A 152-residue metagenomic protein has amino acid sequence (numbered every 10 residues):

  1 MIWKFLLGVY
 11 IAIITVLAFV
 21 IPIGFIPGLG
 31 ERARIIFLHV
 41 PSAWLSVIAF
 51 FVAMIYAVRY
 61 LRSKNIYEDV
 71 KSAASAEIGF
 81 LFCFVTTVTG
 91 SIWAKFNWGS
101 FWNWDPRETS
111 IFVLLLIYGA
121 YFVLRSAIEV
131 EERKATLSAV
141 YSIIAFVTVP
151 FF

Functional and structural regions predicted by a protein language model:
M1-F152: Polytopic transmembrane helical bundles with strong interfacial aromatic enrichment
